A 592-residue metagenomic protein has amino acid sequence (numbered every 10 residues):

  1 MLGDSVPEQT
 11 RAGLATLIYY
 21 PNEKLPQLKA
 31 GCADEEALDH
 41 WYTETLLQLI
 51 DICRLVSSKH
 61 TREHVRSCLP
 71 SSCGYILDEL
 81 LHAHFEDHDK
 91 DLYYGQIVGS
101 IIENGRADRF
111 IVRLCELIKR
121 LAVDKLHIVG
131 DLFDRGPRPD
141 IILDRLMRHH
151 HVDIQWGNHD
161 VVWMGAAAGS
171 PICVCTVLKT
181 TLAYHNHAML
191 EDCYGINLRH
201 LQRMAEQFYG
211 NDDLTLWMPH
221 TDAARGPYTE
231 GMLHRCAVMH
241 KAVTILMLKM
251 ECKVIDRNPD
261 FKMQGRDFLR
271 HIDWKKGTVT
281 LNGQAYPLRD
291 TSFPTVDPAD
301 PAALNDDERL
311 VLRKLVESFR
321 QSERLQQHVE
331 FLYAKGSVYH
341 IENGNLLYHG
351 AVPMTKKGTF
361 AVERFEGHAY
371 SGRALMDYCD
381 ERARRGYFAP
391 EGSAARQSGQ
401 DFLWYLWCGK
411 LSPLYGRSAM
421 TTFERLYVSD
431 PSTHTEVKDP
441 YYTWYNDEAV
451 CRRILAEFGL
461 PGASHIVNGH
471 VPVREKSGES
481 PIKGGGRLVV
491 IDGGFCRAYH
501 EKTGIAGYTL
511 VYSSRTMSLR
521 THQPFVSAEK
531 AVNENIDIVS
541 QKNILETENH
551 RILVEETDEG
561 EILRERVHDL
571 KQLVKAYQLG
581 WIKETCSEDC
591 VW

Functional and structural regions predicted by a protein language model:
M1-W592: Feature recognizes metal-dependent phosphohydrolase scaffolds
